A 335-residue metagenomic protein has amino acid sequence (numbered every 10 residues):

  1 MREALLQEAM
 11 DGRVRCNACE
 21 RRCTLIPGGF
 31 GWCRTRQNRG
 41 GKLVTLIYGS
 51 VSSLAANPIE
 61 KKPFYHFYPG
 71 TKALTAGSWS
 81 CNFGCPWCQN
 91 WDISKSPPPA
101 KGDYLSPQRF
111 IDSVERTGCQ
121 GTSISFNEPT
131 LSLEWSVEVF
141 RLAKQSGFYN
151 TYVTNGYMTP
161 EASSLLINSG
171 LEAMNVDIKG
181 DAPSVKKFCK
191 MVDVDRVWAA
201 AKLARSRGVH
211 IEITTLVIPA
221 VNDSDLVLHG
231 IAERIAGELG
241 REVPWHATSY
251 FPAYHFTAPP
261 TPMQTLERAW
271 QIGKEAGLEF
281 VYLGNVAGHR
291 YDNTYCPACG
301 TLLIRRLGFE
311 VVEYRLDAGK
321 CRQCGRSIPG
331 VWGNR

Functional and structural regions predicted by a protein language model:
M1-G28, V221-R335: Auxiliary Fe-S-binding modules of radical SAM enzymes
M1-S78, W91-K95, D292, L302-R305: N-terminal [4Fe-4S]-dependent radical SAM core
G31, F83, P183: Glycine-centered loop/turn positions within well-structured domains that cap or flank conserved ligand/cofactor-binding
W32-K42, I47-L54, P98-F110, E310-R322 (+1 more regions): Short cysteine/histidine-rich metal-coordination sites, predominantly Zn2+-binding motifs
L46-I93, E115-G118, T122, F126-P129 (+1 more regions): Long, charge-rich boundary regions
C85, V176, V281: Conserved, mostly hydrophobic/aromatic
D92-K95, P99-A100, K187-V192: Short glycine-enriched, charge-decorated loop/helix-capping segments at active-site entrances that position
P107-T265, I272: Conserved AdoMet/S-adenosylmethionine-binding subsite of the radical SAM
